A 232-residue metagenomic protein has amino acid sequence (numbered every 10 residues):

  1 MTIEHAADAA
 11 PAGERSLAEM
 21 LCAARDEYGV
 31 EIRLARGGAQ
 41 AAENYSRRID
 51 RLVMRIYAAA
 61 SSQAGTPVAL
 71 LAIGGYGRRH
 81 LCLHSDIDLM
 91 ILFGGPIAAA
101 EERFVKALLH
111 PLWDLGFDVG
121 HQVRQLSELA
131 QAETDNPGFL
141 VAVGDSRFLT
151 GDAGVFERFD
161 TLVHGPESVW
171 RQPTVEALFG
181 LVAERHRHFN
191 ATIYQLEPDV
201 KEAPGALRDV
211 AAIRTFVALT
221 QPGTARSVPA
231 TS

Functional and structural regions predicted by a protein language model:
M1-S232: A nucleotide- and high-energy phosphate-metabolite-utilizing enzyme signature
